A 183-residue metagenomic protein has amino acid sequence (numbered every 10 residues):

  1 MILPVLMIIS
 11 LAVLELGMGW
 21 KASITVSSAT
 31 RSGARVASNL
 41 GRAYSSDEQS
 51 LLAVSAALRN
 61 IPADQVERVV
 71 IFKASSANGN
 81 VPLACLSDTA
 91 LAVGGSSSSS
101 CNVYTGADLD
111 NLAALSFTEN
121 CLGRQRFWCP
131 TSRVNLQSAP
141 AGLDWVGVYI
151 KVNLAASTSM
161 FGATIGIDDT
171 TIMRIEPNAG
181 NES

Functional and structural regions predicted by a protein language model:
M1-M18: N-terminal single-pass transmembrane signal-anchor helix
M18-S28: Alpha-helical transmembrane segments
S23, R31-S183: Short, conserved structural patches
